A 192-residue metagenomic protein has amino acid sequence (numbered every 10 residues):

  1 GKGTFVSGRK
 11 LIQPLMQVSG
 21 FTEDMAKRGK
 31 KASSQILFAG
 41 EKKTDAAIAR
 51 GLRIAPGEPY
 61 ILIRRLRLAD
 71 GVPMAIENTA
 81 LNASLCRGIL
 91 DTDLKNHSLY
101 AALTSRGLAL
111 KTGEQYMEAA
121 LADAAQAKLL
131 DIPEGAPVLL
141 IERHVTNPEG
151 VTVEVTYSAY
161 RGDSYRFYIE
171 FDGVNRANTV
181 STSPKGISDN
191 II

Functional and structural regions predicted by a protein language model:
K2-G8: Minor-groove-contacting beta-hairpin "wing" of winged helix-turn-helix DNA-binding domains
G8-I192: All-alpha effector-binding/dimerization core of bacterial HTH-type transcriptional repressors
